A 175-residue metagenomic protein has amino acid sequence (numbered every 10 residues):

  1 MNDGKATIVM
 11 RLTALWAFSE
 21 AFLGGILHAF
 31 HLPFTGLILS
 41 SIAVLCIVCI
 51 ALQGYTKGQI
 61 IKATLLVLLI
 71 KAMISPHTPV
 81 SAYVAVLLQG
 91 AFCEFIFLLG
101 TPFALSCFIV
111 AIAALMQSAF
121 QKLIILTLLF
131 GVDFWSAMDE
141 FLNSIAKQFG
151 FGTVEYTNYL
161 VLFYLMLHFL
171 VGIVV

Functional and structural regions predicted by a protein language model:
N2, L12, W16, V84-L123: Short helix-perturbing small/polar motifs within transmembrane alpha-helices
N2-A6, T56, T101, S106 (+1 more regions): General structural signal for secondary-structure boundaries
N2-M73, H77-T78: Hydrophobic transmembrane alpha-helices
W16-G24, A43, I47, V67 (+5 more regions): Alpha-helical transmembrane segments of multipass membrane proteins
I26, F30, G100, T127-L128: Helix-loop junctions at the membrane-solvent interface of multi-pass transporters, primarily the C-terminal
V48-Y55, A72-V80, F95-F103, A119-L126: Juxtamembrane membrane-interface segments at transmembrane alpha-helix termini
T64-L66, A82-L87: "Short basic amphipathic alpha-helical interaction patches in structured regions
C107-V175: Membrane-embedded alpha-helical hairpins and interfacial helices in multi-pass inner-membrane proteins
